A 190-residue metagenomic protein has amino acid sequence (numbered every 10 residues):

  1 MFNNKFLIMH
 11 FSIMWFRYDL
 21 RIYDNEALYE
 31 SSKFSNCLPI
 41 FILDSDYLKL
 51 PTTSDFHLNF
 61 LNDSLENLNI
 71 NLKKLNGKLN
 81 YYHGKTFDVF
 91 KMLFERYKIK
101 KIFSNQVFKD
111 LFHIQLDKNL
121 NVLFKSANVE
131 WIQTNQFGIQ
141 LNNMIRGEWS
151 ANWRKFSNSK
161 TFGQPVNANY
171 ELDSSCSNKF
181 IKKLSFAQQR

Functional and structural regions predicted by a protein language model:
M1-I8: Short, Lys/Arg-enriched N-terminal segments with co-localized hydrophobic residues within the first ~10-30 amino acids
M9-R190: Active-site "lid/cap" and pocket-lining segments within catalytic core domains
